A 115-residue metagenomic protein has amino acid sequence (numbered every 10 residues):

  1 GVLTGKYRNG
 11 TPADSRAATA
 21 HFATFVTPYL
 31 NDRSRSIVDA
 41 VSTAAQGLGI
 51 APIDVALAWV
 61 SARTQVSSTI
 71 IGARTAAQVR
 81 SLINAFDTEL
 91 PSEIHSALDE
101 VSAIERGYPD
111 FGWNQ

Functional and structural regions predicted by a protein language model:
G1-A17, A51: Aromatic-lined glycan-binding groove of carbohydrate-active enzymes
T11-T43, G47, A62-V66, A76-Q115: Terminal-tail/helix-coil boundary detector
V55: Glycine/threonine-rich phosphate-binding loop and adjacent beta-strand/alpha-helix elements that clamp
T69-I71: Hydrophobic faces of well-ordered beta-strands that scaffold small-molecule active sites in alpha/beta enzyme cores
